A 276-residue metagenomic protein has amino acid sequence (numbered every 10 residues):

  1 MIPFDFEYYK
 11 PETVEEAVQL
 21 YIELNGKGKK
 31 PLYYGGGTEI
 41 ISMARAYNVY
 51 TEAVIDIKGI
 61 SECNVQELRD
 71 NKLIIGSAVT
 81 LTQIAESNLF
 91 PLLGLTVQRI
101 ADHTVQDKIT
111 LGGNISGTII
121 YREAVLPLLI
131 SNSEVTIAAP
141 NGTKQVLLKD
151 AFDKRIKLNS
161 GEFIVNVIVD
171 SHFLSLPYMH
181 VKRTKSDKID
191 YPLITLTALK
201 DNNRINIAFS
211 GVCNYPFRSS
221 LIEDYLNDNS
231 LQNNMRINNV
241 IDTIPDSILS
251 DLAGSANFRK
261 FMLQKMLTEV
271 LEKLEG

Functional and structural regions predicted by a protein language model:
M1-G276: C-terminal structural segment of proteins
